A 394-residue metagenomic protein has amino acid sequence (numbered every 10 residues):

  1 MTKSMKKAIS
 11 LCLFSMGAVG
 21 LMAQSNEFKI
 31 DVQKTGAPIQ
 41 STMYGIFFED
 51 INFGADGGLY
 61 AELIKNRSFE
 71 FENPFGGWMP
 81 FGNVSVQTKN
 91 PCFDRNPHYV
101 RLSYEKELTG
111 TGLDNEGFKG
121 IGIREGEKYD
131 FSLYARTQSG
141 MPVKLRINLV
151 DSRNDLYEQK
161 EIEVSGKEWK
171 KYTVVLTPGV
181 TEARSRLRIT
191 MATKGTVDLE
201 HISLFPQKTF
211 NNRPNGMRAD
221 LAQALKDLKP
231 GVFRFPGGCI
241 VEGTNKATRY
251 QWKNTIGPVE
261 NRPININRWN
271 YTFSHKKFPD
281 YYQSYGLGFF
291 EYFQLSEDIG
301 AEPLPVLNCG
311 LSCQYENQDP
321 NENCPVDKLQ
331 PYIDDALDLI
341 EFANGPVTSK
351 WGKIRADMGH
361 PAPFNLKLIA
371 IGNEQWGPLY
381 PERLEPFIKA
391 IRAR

Functional and structural regions predicted by a protein language model:
M1-S25: Bacterial Sec-dependent N-terminal signal peptides
Q24-S284, E302-L304, N317-Q330, L337 (+2 more regions): Extracellular and organelle-lumenal recognition/adhesion modules and their flexible linkers in secreted
T137, C309, G372-Q375: Residue-level signal for short, function-critical loop segments
D220-A224, G288-L295, D335, L339 (+2 more regions): A general structural detector for well-ordered alpha-helical segments in enzyme core domains, enriched
E291-E302, A362-P363, R394: A structural motif corresponding to the C-terminal end of an alpha-helix and its immediate exit/capping segment
G310-L311, P320-N321, R355-D357: Short linear capping/connector segments at secondary-structure termini
D335-D338, F342-K353, D357-R394: Active-site neighborhood of glycoside hydrolase catalytic domains
